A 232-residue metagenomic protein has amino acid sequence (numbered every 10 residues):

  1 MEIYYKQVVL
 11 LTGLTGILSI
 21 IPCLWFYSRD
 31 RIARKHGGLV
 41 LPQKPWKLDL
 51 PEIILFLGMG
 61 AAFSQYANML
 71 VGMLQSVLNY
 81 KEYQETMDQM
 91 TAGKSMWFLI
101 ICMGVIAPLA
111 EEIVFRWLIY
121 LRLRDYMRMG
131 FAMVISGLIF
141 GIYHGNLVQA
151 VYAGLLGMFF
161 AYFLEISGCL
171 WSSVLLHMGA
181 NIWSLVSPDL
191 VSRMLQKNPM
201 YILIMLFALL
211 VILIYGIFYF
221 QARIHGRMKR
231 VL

Functional and structural regions predicted by a protein language model:
M1, G137, Q149-M205: Functionally important transmembrane alpha-helices
M1-A33: Alpha-helical transmembrane segments in multi-pass membrane proteins
E2-V8, H36-A107, L121, D125 (+2 more regions): Juxtamembrane helix-loop-helix connectors linking adjacent transmembrane helices in multi-pass membrane enzymes
L14, T91-A110, M200-L210: Hydrophobic alpha-helical transmembrane segments
T15-W25, L57-Q65, L203-R223: Hydrophobic core of alpha-helical transmembrane segments in multi-pass integral membrane proteins
Y27-K35, G216-L232: Membrane-interface capping segments at transmembrane-helix boundaries
A110-I135, Y162-C169: Membrane-interface helix/loop boundary segments of multi-pass membrane proteins
M129-H144, M178: Small-polar-interrupted transmembrane alpha-helices in polytopic inner-membrane proteins
